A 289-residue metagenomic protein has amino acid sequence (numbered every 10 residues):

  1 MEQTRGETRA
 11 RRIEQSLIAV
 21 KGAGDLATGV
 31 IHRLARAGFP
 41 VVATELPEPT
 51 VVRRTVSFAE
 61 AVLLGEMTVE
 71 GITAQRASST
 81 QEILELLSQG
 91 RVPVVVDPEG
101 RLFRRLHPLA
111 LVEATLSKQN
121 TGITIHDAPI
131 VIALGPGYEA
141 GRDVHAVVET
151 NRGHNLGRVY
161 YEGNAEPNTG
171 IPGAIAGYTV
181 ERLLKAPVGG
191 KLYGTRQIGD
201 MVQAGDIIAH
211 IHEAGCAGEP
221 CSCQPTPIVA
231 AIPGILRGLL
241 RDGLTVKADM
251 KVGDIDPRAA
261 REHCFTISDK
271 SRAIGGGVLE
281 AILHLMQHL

Functional and structural regions predicted by a protein language model:
E2-L289: Well-ordered secondary-structure scaffolds
